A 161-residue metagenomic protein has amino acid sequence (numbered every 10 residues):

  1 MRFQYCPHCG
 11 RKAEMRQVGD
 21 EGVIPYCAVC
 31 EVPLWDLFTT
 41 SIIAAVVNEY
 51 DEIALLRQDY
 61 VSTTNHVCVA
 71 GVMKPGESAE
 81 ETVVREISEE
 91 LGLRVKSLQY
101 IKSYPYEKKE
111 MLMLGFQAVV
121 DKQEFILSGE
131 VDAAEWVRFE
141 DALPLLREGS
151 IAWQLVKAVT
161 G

Functional and structural regions predicted by a protein language model:
M1-R2, E14, T63-H66, E107-K109 (+1 more regions): Nudix hydrolase/Nudix homology domain
M1-V61, V72-E124, G161: N-terminal leader/linker segments that precede catalytic domains of diphosphate-processing enzymes
